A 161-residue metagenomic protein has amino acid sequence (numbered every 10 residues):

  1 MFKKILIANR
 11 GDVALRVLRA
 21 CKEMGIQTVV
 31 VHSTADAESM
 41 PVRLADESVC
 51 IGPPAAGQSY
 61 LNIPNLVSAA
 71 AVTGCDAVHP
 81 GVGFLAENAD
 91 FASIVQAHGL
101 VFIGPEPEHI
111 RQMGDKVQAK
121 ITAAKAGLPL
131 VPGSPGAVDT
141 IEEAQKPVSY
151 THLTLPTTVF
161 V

Functional and structural regions predicted by a protein language model:
M1-L153: N-terminal beta-alpha lobe that positions the nucleotide/phosphoryl donor in ATP/NTP-coupled carboxylate activation
H152-V161: Single conserved hydrophobic/aromatic residue that forms the stacking wall/gate of nucleotide- or nucleobase-binding
